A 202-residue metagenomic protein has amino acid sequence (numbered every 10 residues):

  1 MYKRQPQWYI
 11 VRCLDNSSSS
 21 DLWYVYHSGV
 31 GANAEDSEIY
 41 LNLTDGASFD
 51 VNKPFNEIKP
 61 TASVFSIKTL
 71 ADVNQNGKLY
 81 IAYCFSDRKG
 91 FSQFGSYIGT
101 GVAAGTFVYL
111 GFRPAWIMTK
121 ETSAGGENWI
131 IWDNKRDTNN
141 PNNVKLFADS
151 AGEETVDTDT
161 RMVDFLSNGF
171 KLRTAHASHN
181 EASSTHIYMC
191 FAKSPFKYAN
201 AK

Functional and structural regions predicted by a protein language model:
K3-K202: Surface-exposed molecular-recognition determinants
